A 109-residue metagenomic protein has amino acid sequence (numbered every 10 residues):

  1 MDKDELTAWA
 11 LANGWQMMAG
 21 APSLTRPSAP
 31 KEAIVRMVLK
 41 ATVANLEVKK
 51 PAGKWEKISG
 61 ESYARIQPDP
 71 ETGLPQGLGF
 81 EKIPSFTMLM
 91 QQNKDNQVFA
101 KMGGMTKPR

Functional and structural regions predicted by a protein language model:
M1-P30, M105, R109: Negatively charged, low-complexity tracts enriched in Asp/Glu with abundant Ser/Thr
M18, V38-K40: Short beta-strand micro-motifs enriched in acidic
P30-R36: Short, charged/polar, Gly/Pro-enriched secondary-structure boundary elements
I34, A41-R109: Intrinsically disordered, low-complexity regulatory regions enriched in serine/threonine/proline and acidic residues
